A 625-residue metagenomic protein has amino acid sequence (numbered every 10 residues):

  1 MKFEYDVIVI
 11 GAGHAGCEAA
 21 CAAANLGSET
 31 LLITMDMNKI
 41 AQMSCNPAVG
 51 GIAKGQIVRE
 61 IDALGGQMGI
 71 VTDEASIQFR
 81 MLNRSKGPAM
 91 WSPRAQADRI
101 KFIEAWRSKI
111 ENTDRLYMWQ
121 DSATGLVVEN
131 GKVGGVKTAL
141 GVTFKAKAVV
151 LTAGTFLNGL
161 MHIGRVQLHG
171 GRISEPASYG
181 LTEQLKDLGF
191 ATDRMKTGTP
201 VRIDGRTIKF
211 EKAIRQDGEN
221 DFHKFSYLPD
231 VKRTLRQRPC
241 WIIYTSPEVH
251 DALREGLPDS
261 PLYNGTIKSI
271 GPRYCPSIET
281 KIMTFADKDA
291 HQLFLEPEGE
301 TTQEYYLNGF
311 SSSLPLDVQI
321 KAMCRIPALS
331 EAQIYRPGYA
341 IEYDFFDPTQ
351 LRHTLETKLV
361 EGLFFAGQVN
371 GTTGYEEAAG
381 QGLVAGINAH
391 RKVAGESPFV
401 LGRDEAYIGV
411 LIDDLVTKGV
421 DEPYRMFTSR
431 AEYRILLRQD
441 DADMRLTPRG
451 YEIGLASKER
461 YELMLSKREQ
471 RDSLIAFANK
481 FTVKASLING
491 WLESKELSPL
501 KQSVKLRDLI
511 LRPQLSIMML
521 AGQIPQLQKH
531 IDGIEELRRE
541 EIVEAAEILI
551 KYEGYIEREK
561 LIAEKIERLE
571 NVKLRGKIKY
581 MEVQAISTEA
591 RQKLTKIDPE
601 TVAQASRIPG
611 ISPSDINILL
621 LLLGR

Functional and structural regions predicted by a protein language model:
K2-A15: Beta1/beta-strand and adjacent pyrophosphate-binding region of the FAD-binding site in flavoprotein oxidoreductases
E4, C21-G125, E129, L140 (+5 more regions): Conserved N-terminal/central alpha/beta ligand/cofactor-binding core
I10, T143-G154: Short hydrophobic core segments
D36-N38, K54, T182-I320, T417-G490 (+2 more regions): An anion/pyrophosphate-binding glycine-rich loop and adjacent beta-alpha core in soluble alpha-beta enzymes
Y306-T372, V400-D413, R539-K593, D598: A glycine-rich dinucleotide-binding beta-alpha-beta segment and adjacent secondary-structure elements that constitute
Q368-E376, E432-R434: Glycine-rich phosphate/pyrophosphate-binding beta-alpha loops
A378-F399: Internal hydrophobic alpha-helix adjacent to the cofactor/substrate pocket in enzyme cavities
R430, L436, T447-N617, L621-R625: Extended, charge-enriched "interface" segments that sit outside catalytic cores
